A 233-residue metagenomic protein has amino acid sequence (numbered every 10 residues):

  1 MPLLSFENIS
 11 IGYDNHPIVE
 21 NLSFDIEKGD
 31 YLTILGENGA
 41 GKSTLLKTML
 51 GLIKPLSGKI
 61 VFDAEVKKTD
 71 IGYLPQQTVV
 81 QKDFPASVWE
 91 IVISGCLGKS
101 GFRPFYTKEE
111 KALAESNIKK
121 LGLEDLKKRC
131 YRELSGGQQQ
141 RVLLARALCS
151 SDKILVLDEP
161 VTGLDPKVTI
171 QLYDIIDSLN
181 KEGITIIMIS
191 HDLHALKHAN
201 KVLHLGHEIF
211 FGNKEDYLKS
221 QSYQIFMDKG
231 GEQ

Functional and structural regions predicted by a protein language model:
L50: Helix-to-loop junction immediately C-terminal to a conserved catalytic motif
G58-I71: Conserved ABC transporter NBD signature motif
K108-L126: Conserved ABC ATPase "signature" region
C130-L134, Q138: Conserved ABC ATPase signature
L144: Hydrophobic anchor residue at the start of the ABC signature
L155-E159: Catalytic Walker B motif of ABC-type/P-loop ATPase nucleotide-binding domains
A199-E215: H-loop (His-switch) and adjacent beta-strand-loop-beta switch element of ABC-type ATPase nucleotide-binding domains
